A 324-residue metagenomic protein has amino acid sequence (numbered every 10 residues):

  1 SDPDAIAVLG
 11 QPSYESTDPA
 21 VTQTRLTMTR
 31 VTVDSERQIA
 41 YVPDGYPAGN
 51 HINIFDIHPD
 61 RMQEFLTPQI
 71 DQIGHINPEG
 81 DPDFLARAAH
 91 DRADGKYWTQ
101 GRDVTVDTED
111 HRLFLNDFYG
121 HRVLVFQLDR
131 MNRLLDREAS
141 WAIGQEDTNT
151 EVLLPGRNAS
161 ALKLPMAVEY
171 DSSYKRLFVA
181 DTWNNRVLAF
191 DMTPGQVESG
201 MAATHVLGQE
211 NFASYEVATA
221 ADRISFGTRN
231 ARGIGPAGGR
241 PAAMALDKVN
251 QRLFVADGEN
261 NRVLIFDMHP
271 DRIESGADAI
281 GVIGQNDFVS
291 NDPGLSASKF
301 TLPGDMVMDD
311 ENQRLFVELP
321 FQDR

Functional and structural regions predicted by a protein language model:
S1-P3, I54-L66, F126-D136, D191-G200 (+1 more regions): Short loop/turn segments immediately following beta-strands, especially the blade-tip and inter-blade linker loops
D2-T22, F65-G95, R137-A159, G200-G233 (+1 more regions): Surface-exposed loop and turn segments in beta-propeller and other repeat-based domains that flank or scaffold
P19-E36, F84-T108, P155-Y174, T219-V249 (+1 more regions): Signature of short aromatic-glycine-proline-rich micro-motifs recurring in repeat-based ectodomains
I39-P43, R112-F114, R176-V179, R252-V255 (+1 more regions): Conserved beta-propeller blade signature
G45-P47, I57, F118-Y119, L128 (+5 more regions): Short loop/turn segments immediately following the C-termini of beta-strands
N50-I54, H121-V125, E138, N185-A189 (+4 more regions): A short loop-to-beta-strand structural motif that recurs across blades of beta-propeller domains
G304-R324: Blade-level signature of beta-propeller repeat domains, shared across WD40, Kelch, NHL, RCC1 and BNR/Asp-box propellers
